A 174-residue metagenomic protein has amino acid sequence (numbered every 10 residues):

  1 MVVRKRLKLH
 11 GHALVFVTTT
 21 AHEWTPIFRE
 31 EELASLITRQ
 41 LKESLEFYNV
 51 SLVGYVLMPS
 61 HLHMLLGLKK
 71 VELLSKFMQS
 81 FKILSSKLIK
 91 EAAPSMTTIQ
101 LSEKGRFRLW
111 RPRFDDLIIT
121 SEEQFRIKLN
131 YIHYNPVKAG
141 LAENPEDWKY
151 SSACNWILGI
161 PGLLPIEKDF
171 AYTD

Functional and structural regions predicted by a protein language model:
M1-D174: Short catalytic/metal-binding and nucleic-acid-binding patches
